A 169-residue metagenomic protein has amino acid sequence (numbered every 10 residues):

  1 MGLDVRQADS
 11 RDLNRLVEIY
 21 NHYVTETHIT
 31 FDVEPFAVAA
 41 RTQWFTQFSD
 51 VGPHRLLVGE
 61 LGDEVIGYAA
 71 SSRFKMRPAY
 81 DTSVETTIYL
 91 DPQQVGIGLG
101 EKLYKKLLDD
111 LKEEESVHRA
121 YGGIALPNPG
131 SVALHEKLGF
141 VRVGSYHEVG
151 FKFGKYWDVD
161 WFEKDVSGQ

Functional and structural regions predicted by a protein language model:
L3, E64-Y68, W157: Glycine-rich phosphate/pyrophosphate-binding loop shared by adenosine-nucleotide-utilizing enzymes
D4-L16: A short beta-loop-alpha structural element at the N-terminal edge of CoA-dependent acyl/N-acetyltransferase catalytic
V17-T46: Conserved GNAT-fold acetyl-CoA-binding loop/helix
P35-Q93, Y104-K105, D110, D165-V166: Acetyl-CoA-dependent GNAT
A70, P78, Y121-G123, E136 (+1 more regions): Conserved catalytic-core motifs of GNAT/GCN5-like acyltransferases
V95, G122-V132: Conserved beta-strand-loop-alpha-helix junction that forms the acyl-donor binding cleft
G96-D110, A133-K137: Conserved acetyl-CoA-binding loop-helix of GNAT-fold acetyltransferases
L111-I124: Conserved GNAT acetyl-CoA-binding A-motif
